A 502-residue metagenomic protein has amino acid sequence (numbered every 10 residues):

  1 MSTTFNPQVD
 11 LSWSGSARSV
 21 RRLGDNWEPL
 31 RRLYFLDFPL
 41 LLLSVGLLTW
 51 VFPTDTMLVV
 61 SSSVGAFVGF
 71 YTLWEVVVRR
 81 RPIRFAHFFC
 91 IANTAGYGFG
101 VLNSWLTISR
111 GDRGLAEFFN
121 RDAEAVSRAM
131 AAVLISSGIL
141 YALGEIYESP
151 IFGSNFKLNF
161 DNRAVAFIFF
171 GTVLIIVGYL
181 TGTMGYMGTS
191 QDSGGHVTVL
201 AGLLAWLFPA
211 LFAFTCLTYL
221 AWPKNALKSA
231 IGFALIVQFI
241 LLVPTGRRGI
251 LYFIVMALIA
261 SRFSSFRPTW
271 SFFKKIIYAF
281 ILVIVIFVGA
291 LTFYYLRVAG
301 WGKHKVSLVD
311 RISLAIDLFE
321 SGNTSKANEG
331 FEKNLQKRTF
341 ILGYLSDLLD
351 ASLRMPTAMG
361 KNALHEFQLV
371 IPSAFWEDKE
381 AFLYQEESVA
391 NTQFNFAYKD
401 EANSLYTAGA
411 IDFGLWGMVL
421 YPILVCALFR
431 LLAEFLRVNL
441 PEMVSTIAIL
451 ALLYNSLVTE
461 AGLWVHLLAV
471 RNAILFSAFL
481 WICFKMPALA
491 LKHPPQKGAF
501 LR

Functional and structural regions predicted by a protein language model:
M1-I151, V255-L258, R262-I286, L468-I482 (+1 more regions): N-terminal "leader" segments that precede or initiate the main folded domain
G15, M57-L58, R113-F119, Y141-G302: Membrane-embedded catalytic interface detector for glycan/lipid assembly enzymes
L40-L48, A92-S104, T172-L180, F233-V243 (+2 more regions): Aromatic-anchored segments of alpha-helical transmembrane domains
L42-F52, R110-D122, T183-A201, A397-Y406: Juxtamembrane membrane-water interface segments that cap and precede transmembrane helices
F52-T54, L241-R248, T459-L467: Membrane-interface helix caps and helix-loop-helix hairpins in membrane proteins
M187-S190, V197, L353-W416: Long extracytoplasmic/lumenal interhelical loops at the membrane interface of multi-pass membrane proteins
F214, N395-R502: Hydrophobic alpha-helical segments
I277-E380: Aromatic-rich transmembrane-lumenal/periplasmic boundary elements in polytopic membrane proteins
